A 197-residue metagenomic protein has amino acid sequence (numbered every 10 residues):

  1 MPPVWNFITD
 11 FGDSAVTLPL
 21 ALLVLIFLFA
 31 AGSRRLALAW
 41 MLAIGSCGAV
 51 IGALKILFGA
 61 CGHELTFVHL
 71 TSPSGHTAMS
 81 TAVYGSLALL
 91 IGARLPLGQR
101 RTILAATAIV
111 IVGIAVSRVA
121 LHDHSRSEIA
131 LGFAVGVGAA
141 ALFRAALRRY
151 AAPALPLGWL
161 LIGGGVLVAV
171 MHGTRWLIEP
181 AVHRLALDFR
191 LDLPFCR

Functional and structural regions predicted by a protein language model:
M1-L20, I51-H69, T174-R197: N-terminal transmembrane-helix/juxtamembrane module of multi-pass inner/ER membrane proteins
G12-F29, M79: Hydrophobic alpha-helical transmembrane segments
V24, G48, G52, I111-A115: Helical transmembrane-bundle signal
I26-S46: Interfacial segments of alpha-helical transmembrane regions
A31, F58-G59, H122: Short helix-capping/hinge motifs at transmembrane helix termini and TM-loop junctions
R34, E64-A181: Membrane-embedded catalytic cores of phosphoryl/pyrophosphoryl-handling enzymes
A39-C47, I51, K55, G132 (+2 more regions): Alpha-helical transmembrane segments in multi-pass membrane proteins
